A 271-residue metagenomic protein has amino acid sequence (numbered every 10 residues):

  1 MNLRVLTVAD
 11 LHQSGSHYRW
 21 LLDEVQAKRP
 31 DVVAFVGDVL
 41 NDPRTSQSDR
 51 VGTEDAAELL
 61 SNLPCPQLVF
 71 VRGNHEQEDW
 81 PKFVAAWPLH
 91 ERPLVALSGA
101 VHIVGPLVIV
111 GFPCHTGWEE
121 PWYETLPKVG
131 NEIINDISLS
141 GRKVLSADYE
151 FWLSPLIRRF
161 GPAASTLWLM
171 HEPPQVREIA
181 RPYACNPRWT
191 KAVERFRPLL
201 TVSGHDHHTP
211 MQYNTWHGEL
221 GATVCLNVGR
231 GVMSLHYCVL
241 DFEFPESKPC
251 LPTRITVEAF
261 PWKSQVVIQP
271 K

Functional and structural regions predicted by a protein language model:
M1-L6, V101-G111, A164-L167, W216-C225 (+1 more regions): Beta-strand-turn-beta hairpins that frame and shape the catalytic cleft of phosphate-ester-processing enzymes
L6-Q13, L40-V51, P121-G141: Acidic/histidine-rich helix-loop elements that form or flank divalent-metal/phosphate-binding sites at the catalytic
T7-D10, V33-D38, Q67-N74, V95-G99 (+3 more regions): Active-site neighborhood of phospho(di)ester-bond hydrolases with catalytic His/Asp-centered motifs
G15-V104, V228: Core catalytic region of metal-dependent phosphoesterases/phosphodiesterases, especially metallo-beta-lactamase-like
L40, T45-T53, F160-R197: Active-site-proximal segments of metal-dependent phosphoesterases and phosphodiesterases across multiple
S61, Q67-V69, E178-P245: Conserved beta-sheet core of the metallophosphoesterase superfamily
L107-R177: Active-site-proximal loop/helix segment associated with metal-binding centers of metalloenzymes
R181, P245-K271: A short C-terminal boundary segment appended to hydrolase-like catalytic domains
